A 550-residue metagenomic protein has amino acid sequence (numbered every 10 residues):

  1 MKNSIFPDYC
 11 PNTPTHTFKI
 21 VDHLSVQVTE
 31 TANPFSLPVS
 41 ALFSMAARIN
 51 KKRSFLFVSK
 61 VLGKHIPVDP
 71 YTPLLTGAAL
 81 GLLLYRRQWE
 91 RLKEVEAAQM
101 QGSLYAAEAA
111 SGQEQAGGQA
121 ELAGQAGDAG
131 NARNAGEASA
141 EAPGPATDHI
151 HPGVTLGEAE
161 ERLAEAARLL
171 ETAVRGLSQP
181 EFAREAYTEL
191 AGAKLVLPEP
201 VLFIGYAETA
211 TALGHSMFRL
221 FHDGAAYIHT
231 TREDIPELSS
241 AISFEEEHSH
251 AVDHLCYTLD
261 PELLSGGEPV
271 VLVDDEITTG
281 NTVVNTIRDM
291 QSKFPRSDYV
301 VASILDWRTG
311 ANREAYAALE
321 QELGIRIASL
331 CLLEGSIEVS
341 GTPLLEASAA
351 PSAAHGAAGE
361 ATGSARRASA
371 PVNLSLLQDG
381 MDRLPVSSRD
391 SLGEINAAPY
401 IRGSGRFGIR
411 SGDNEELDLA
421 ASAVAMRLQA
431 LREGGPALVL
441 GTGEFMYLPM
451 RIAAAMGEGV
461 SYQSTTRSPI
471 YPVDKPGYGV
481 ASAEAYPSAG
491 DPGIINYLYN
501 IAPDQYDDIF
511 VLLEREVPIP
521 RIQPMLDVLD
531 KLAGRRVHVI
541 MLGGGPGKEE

Functional and structural regions predicted by a protein language model:
M1-E550: PRPP-associated nucleotide enzymes
